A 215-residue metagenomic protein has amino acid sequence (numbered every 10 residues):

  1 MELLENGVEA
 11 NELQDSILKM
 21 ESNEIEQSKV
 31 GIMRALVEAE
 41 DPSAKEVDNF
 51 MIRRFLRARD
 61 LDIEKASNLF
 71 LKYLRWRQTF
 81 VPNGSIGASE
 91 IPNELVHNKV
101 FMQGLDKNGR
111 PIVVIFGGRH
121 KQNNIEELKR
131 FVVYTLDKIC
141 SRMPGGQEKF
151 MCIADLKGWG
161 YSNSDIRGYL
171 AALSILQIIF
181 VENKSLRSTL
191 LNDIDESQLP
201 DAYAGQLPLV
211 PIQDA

Functional and structural regions predicted by a protein language model:
M1-A215: Basic, amphipathic alpha-helical/coil surface patches used to engage anionic, phosphate-bearing ligands and membranes
